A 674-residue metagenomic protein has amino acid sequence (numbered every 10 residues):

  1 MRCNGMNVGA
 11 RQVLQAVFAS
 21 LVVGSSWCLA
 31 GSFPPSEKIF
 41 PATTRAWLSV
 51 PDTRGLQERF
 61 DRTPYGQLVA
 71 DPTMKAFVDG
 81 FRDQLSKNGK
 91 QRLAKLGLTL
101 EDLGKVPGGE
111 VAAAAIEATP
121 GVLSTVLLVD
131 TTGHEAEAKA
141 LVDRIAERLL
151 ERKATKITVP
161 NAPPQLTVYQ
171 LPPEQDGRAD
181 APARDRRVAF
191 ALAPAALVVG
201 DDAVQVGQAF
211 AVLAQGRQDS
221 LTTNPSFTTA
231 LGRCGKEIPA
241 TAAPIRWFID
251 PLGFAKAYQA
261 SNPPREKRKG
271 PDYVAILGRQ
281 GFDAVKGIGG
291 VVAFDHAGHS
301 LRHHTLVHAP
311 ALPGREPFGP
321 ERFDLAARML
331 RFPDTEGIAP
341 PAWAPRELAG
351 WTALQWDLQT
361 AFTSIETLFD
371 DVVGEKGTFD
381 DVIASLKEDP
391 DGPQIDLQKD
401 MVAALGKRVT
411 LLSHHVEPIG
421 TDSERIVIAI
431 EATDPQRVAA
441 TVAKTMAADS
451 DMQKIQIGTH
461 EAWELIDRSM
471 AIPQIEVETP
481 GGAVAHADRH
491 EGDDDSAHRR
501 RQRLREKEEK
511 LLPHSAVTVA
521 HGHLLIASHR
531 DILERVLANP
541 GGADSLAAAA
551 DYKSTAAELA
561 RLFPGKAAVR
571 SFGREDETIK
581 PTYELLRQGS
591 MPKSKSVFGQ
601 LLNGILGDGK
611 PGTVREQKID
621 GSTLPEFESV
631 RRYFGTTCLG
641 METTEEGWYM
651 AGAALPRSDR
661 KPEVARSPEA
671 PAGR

Functional and structural regions predicted by a protein language model:
R2-V17: Bacterial N-terminal signal peptides that target proteins for export
Q15-S26: Bacterial N-terminal signal peptides
A30-A183, T228-G289, L306-D422, A439 (+6 more regions): Structural boundary/hinge residues at secondary-structure and domain interfaces
G55, R186, A191-A196, G200-D219 (+3 more regions): Hydrophobic, ordered structural segments
P107-E110, V168, G289-F294, G392-T421 (+8 more regions): Long compositionally biased, domain-poor regions of proteins
A181-P264, R505-G599, D608: A conserved glycine-rich beta-strand in the N-terminal activation segment of trypsin-fold
R425-I430, A439, H523: Ordered core of a single globular domain
A527-S528, A557-R674: Extended terminal
